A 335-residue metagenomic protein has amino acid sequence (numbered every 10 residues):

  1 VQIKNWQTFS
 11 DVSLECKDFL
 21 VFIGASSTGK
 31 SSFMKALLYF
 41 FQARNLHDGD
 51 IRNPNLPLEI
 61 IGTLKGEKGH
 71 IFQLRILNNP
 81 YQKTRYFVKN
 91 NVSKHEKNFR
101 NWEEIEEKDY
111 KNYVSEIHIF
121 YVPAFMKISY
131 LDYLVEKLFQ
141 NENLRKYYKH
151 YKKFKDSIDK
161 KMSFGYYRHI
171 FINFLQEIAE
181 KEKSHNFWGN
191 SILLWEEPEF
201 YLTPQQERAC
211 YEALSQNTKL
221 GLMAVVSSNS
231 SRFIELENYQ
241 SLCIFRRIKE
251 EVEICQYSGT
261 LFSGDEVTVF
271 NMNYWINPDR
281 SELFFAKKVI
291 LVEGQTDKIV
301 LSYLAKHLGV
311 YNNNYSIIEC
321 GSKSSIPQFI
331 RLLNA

Functional and structural regions predicted by a protein language model:
V1-Q42, D159-R280, K298-I299: Switch/communication elements of ASCE P-loop NTPase nucleotide-binding domains
M34-P80: Conserved P-loop NTP-binding catalytic core
N45-H47, E67, R100-D109, S227-N229 (+1 more regions): Short alpha-helical segments and helix-capping/turn motifs at coil-helix boundaries
N55-I60, V114-I119, N238-S241, N312-N314 (+1 more regions): Short glycine-/polar-rich loops that comprise or flank the Walker A/P-loop and associated switch/sensor motifs
K65, N98-R100, K111-W195, P204: Extended helical coiled-coil dimerization/tether regions that scaffold and oligomerize large DNA-maintenance assemblies
G66-G69, Y81, M126-S129, S230-F233 (+3 more regions): Conserved nucleotide-binding/hydrolysis micro-motifs of P-loop NTPases
T84-K108: A short, surface-exposed interaction/processing loop segment used at functional sites
K287-A335: Conserved helicase/translocase motor-coupling segment
